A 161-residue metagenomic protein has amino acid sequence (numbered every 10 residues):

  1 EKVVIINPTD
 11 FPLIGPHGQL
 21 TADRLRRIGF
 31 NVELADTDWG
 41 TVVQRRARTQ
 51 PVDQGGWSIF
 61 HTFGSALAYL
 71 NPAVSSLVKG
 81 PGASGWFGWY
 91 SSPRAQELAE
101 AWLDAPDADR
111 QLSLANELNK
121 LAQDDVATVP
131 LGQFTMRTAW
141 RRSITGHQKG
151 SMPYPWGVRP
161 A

Functional and structural regions predicted by a protein language model:
E1, F30, A127-V129: Structural beta-strand/beta-sheet cores of well-ordered domains, especially the beta-sheet scaffolds that support
E1-T9, V32-E33, S58-I59: Short, well-ordered beta-strand elements
T9-D23, G40-A161: Detector for C-terminal structural segments
R26-V42: Short, well-structured beta-strand/strand-turn elements
